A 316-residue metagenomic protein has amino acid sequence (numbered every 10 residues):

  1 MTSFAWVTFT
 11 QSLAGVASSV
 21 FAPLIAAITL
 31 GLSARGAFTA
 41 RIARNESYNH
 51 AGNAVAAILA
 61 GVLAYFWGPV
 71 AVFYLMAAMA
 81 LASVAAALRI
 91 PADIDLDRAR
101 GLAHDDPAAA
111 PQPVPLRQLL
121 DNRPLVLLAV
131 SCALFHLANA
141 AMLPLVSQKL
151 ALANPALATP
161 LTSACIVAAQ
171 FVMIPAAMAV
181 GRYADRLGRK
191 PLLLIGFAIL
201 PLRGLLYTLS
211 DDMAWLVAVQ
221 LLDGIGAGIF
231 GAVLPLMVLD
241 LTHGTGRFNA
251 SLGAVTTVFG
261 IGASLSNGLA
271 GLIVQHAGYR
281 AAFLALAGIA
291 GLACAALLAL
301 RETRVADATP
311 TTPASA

Functional and structural regions predicted by a protein language model:
W6-V20, W215-I229: Hydrophobic core of transmembrane alpha-helices in multi-pass small-molecule transporters, especially MFS/SLC-type
T10-A51: Cytoplasmic helix-loop-helix junction between adjacent transmembrane helices in 12-TM secondary transporters
A64, A176-G188, V274: Helix-to-loop junctions at the C-terminal end of transmembrane segments in multipass secondary transporters
V72-L88, F283-L298: Symmetry-related core transmembrane helices of the 12-TM Major Facilitator Superfamily/SLC fold
D93-L128, S315-A316: Juxtamembrane intracellular "pre-TM" segments in multi-pass secondary transporters
N122-A141, L221: Pair of pore-lining "gating" transmembrane helices in MFS-fold secondary transporters
P144-P160: Short amphipathic helix-loop junctions that connect adjacent transmembrane helices in Major Facilitator Superfamily/SLC
P191-L206: Structural signature of the two symmetry-related core transmembrane helices
